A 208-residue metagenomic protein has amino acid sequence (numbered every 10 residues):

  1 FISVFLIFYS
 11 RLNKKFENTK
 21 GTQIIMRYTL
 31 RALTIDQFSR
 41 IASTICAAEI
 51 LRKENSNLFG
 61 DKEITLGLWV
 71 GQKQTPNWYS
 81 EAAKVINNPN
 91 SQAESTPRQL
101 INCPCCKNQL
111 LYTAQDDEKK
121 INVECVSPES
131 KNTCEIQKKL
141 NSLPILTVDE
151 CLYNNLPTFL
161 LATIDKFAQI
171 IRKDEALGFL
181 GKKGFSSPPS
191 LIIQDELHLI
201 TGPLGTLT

Functional and structural regions predicted by a protein language model:
F1-T208: N-terminal helicase ATP-binding lobe
